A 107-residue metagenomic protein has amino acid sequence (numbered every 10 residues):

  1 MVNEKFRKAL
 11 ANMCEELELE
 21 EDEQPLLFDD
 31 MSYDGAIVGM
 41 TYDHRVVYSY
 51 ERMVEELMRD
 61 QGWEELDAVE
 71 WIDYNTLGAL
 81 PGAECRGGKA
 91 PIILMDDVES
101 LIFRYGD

Functional and structural regions predicted by a protein language model:
V2-D107: C-terminal alpha-helical interaction appendages
